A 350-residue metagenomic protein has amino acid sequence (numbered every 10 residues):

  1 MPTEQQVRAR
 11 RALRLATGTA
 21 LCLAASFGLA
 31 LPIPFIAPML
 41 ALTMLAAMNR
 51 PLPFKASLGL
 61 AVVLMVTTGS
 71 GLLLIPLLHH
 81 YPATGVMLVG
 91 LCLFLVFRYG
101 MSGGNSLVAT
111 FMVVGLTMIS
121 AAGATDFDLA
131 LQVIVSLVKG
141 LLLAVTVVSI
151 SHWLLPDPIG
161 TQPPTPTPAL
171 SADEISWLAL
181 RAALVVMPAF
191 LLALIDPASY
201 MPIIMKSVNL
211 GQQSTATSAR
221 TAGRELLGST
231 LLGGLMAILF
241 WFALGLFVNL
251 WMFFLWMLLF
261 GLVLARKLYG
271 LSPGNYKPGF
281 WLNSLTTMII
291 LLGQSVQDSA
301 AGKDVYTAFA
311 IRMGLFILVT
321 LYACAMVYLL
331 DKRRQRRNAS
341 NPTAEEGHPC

Functional and structural regions predicted by a protein language model:
M1-V108, A121-L258, R266-C350: Alpha-helical transmembrane segments and their membrane-interface boundaries that form or gate the permeation pathway
